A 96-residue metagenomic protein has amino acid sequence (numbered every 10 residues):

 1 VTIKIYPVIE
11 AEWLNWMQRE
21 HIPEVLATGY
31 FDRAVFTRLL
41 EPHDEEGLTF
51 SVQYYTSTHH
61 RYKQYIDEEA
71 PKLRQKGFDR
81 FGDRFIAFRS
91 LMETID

Functional and structural regions predicted by a protein language model:
V1-K4, F36-E68: Short, well-ordered beta-strand segments in beta-rich or mixed alpha/beta enzyme and ligand-binding folds
I5, G29, R61, K76-D83: A generic structural signal for ordered secondary structure
P7-I9, T58-H60, I95: Residues that cap or initiate secondary-structure elements
I9-F36, R74-Q75: Short amphipathic alpha-helical segments
R19-P23, Q53-T56, P71-Q75, R84: Short, low-complexity, polar/charged sequence segments that are solvent-exposed and flexible
T28, E68-E69: Structured segments of extracytoplasmic/periplasmic soluble domains in secreted or envelope-associated proteins
V35-L48, Q75-D96: Glycine-rich beta-strand-turn "strand-cap" elements at beta-sheet edges
